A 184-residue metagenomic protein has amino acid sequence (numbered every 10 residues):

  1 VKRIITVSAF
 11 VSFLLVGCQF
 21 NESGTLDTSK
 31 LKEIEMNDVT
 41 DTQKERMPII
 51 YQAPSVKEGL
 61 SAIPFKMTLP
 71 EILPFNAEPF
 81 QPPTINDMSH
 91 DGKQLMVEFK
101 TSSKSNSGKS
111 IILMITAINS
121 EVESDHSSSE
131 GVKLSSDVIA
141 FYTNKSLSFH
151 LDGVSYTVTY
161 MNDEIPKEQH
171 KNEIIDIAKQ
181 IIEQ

Functional and structural regions predicted by a protein language model:
V1-T25: Sec-dependent N-terminal signal peptides of Gram-positive bacterial secreted proteins and lipoproteins
A9, T68, Q169-N172: Residue-level detector of secondary-structure boundary/capping sites
C18, A77, Q180-I181: Short conserved aromatic/hydrophobic patches within beta-strands of well-structured domains
D27-K30: Intrinsically disordered, low-complexity serine/threonine-rich regulatory regions of eukaryotic proteins
K32-S146: Short, solvent-exposed recognition patches
S127-Q184: A short, solvent-exposed beta-edge/loop patch
